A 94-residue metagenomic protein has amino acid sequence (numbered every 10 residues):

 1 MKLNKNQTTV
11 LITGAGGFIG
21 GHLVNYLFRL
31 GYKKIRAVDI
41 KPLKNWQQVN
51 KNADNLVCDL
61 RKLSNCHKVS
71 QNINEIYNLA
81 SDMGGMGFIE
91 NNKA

Functional and structural regions predicted by a protein language model:
M1-A94: N-terminal Rossmann-like NAD(P)+-binding domain of SDR-like oxidoreductases, especially those catalyzing
